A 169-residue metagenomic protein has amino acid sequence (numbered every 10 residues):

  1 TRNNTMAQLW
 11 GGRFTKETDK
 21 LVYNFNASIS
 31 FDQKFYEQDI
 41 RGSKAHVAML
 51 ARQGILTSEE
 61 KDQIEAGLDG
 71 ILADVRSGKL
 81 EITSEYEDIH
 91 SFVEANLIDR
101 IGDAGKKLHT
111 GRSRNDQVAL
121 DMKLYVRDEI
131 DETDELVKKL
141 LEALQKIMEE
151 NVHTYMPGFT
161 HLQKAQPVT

Functional and structural regions predicted by a protein language model:
T5-T169: A helix-coil-helix interface module used to build multimeric assemblies and to scaffold catalytic/cofactor sites
